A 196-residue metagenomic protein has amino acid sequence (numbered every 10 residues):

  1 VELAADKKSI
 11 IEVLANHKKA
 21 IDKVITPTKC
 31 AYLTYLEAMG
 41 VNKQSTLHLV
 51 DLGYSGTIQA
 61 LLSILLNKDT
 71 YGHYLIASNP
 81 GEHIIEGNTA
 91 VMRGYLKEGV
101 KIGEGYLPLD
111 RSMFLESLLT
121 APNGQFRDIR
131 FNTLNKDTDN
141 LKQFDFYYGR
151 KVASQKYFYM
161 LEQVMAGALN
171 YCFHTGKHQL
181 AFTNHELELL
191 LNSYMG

Functional and structural regions predicted by a protein language model:
V1-G196: Long, contiguous domain-sized segments
